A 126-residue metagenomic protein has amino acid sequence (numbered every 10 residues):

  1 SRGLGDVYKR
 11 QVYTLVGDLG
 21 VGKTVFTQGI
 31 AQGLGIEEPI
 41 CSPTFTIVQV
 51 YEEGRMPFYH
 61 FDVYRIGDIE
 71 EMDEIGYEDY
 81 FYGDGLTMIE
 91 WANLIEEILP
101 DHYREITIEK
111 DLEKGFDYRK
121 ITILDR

Functional and structural regions predicted by a protein language model:
S1-Y8: Short, small-residue-biased leader/transition segments that mark boundaries at the very start of proteins
Y13-L15: Hydrophobic anchor at the beta1->P-loop junction of P-loop NTPases
L19: The conserved Walker
K23: Conserved lysine of the Walker
Q32, E70-M72, E78-R126: Short phosphate-coordinating micro-motif centered on Lys-Gly-acidic
I36-Y51: Short beta-strand-centered segment that lines the nucleotide-binding/catalytic pocket of NTP-utilizing
Y59: Phosphate/ribose-recognition catalytic cores of enzymes acting on nucleotide-derived substrates
